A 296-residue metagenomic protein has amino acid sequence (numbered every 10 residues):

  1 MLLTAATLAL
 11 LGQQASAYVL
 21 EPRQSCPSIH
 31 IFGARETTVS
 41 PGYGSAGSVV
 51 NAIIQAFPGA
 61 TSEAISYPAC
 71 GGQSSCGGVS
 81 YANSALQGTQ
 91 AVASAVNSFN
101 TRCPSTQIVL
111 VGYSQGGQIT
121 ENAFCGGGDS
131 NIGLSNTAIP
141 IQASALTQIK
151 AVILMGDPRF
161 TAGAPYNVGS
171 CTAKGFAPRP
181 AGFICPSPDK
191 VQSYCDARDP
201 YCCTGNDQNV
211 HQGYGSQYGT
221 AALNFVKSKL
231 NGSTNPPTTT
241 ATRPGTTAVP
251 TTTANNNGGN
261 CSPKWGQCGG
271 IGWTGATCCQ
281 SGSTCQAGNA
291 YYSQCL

Functional and structural regions predicted by a protein language model:
M1-R23: Fungal secretory targeting signals
S16-R23, S228-Q267, C285-Q286, A290: Fungal extracellular Ser/Thr-rich, low-complexity intrinsically disordered regions
P22-T106, Q192-G219, S228-G232: Active-site catalytic motif of lipid deacylating hydrolases and related acyltransferases
V92-P178: Serine-dependent carboxylesterase/thioesterase catalytic core of lipase-like alpha/beta-hydrolase/SGNH enzymes
G163-G245: C-terminal catalytic-base region of ester-bond hydrolases, centering on the histidine of the charge-relay
G266-T274: Beta-loop motif signature
T274, Y291-Y292: Extracellular beta-strand scaffolds
T274-S281: Disulfide-braced loops of extracellular cysteine-rich modules
